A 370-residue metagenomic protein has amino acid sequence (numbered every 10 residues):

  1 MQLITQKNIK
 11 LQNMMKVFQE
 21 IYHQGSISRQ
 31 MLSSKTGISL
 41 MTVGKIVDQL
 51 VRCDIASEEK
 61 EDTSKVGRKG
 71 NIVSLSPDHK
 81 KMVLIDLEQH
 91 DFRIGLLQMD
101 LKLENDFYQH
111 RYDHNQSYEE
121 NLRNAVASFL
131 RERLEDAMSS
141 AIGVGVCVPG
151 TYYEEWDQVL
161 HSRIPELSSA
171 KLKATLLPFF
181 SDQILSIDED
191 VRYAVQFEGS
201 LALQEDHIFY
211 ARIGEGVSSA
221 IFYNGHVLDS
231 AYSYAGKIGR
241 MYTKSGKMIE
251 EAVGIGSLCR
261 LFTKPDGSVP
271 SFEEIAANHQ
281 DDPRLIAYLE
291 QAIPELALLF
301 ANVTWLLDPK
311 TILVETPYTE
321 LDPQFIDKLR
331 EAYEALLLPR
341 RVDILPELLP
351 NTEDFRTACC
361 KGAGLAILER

Functional and structural regions predicted by a protein language model:
M1-E61, K65-R68, I72-Y108, H114-S140 (+1 more regions): ATP-binding/phosphotransfer module of carbohydrate and carboxylate kinases, centering on a glycine-rich
E58-M82, L185-Y210: Conserved phosphate-binding catalytic cores of ATP/NTP-utilizing and phosphoryl-transfer enzymes
M82-D86, A141-G145, I208-R212, S218-A220: Short glycine-aspartate micro-motif
L101-K102, Q158, H226: Residue-level signal for well-ordered, solvent-exposed loop/turn and beta-edge residues enriched in charged/polar side
D106, S186-P283: Glycine/GP-enriched mid-protein hinge/lid loop-to-helix segment characteristic of carbohydrate kinases
R111-H207, F325-L336: Glycine-rich phosphate-binding loop and adjoining helix at the ATP-binding site of ATP-dependent phosphoryl-transfer
P149-T151, G214-G216, Y318-T319: Short glycine-rich anion-binding loops that position phosphate/pyrophosphate groups of nucleotides and phosphorylated
